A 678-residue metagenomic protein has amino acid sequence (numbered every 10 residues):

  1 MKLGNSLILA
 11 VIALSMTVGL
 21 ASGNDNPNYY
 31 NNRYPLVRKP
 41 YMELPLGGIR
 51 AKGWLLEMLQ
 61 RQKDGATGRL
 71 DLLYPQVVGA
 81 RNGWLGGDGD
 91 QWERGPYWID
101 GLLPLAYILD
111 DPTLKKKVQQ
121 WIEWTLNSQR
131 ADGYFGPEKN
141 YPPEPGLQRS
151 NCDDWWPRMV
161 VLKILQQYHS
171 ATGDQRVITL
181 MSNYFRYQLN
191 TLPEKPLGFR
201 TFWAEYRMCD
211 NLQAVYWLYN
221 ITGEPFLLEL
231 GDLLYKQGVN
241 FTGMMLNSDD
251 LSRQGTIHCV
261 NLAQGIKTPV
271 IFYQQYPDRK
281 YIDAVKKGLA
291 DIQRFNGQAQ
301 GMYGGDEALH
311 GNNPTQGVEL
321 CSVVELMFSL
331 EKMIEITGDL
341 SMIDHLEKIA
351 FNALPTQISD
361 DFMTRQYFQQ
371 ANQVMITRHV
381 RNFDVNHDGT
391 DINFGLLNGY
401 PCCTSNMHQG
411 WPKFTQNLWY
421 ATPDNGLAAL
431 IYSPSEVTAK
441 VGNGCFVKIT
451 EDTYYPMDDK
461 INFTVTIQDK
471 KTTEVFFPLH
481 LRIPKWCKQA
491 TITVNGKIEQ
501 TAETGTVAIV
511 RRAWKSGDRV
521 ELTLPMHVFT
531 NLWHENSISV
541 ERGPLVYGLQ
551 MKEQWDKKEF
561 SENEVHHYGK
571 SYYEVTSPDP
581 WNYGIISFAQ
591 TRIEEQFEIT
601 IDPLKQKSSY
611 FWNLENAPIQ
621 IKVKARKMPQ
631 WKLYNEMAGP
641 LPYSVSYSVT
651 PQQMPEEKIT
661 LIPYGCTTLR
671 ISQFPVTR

Functional and structural regions predicted by a protein language model:
M1-D25: Bacterial Sec-dependent N-terminal signal peptides
N24-P112, K116, P145-A171, M208-F226 (+4 more regions): Aromatic (Trp/Tyr) and acidic
V118-R149, W156: Blade-loop segments of beta-propeller domains
N127, Q175-T191, D232-N240: Short, charged, amphipathic alpha-helices and their helix-cap/turn boundaries
N140-W155, L162, I178-Y206: Asp-box/WD-like beta-propeller blade repeats and closely related beta-sheet repeat scaffolds
V285, I343-N352, Q357-T473, E503 (+1 more regions): C-terminal beta-rich recognition modules with glycine/proline-rich loops and embedded aromatic residues
P478-H480, I492, I509-M526, N531: C-terminal beta-strand-rich structural cap/linker in extracellular carbohydrate-active enzymes
C487-R512, T530-E535: Solvent-exposed beta-strand/loop surfaces of large extracellular or lumenal domains
